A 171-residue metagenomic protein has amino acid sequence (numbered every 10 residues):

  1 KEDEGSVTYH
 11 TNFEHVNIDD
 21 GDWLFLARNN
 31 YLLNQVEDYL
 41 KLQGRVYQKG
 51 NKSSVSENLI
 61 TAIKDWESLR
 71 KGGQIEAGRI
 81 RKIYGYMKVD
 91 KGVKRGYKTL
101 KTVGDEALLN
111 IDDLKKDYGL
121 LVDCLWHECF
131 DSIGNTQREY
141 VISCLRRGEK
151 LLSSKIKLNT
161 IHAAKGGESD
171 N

Functional and structural regions predicted by a protein language model:
K1-N171: The feature marks helicase ATPase cores and/or their adjacent C-terminal helical subdomains in SF1/SF2/AAA+ helicases
